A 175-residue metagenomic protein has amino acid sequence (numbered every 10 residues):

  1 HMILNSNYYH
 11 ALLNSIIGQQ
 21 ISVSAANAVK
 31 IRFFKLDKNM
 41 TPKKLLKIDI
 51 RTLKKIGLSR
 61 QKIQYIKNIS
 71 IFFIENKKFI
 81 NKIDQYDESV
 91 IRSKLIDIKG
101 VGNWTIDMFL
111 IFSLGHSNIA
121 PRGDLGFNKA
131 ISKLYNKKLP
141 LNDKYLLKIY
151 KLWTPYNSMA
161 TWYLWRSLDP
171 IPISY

Functional and structural regions predicted by a protein language model:
L4-G18: Alpha-helical scaffold segments that form or flank carboxylate-/histidine-based iron centers
Y9-L13, L45-D49, D87-I91, F127 (+1 more regions): N-terminal alpha-helical segment
I16, R32, K94, A130 (+1 more regions): Generic structural signal for isolated residues within well-ordered alpha-helices
I17, I50, I74, K78 (+2 more regions): A broad detector of the eukaryotic-type serine/threonine protein kinase catalytic domain
I21-S22, A26-D97, L152-T154: Alpha-helical ds-nucleic-acid-binding substructure associated with the helix-hairpin-helix region of base-excision DNA
D84, E88-V90, N103-Y175: C-terminal accessory module of base-excision DNA glycosylases/AP lyases that mediates lesion recognition and DNA
